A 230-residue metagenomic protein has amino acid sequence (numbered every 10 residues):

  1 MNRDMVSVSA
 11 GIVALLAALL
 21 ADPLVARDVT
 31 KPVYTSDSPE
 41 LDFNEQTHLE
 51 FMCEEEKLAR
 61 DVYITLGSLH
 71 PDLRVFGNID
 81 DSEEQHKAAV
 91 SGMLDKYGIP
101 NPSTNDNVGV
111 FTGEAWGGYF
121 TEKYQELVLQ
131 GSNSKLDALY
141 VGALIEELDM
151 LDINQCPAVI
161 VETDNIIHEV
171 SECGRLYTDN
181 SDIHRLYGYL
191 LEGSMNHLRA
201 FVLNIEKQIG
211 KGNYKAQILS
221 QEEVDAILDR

Functional and structural regions predicted by a protein language model:
M1-A10: Bacterial N-terminal signal peptides that target proteins for export
A10-L19: Bacterial N-terminal signal peptides
R27-R230: All-alpha RGS (Regulator of G-protein Signaling) helical domain and cognate RGS-like helical scaffolds
